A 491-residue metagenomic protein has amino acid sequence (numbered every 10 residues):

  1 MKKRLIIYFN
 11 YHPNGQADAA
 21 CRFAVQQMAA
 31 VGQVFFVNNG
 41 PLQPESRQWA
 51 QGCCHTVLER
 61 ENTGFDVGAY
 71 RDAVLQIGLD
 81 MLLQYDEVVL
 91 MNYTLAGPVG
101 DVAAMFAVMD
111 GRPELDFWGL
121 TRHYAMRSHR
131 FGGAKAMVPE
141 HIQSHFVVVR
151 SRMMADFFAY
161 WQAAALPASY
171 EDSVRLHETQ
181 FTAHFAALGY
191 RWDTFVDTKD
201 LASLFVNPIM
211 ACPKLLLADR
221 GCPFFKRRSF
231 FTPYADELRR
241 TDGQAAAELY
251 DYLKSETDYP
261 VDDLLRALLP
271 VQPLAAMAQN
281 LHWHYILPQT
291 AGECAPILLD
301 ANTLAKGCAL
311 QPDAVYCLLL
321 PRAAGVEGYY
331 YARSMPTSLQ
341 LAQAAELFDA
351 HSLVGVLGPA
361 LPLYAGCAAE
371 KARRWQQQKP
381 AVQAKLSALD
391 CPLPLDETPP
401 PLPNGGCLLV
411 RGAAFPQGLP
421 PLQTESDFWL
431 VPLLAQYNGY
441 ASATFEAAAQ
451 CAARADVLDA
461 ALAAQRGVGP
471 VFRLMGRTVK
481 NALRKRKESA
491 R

Functional and structural regions predicted by a protein language model:
M1-R491: ER/Golgi luminal nucleotide-sugar-dependent glycosyltransferases, focusing on the catalytic module
